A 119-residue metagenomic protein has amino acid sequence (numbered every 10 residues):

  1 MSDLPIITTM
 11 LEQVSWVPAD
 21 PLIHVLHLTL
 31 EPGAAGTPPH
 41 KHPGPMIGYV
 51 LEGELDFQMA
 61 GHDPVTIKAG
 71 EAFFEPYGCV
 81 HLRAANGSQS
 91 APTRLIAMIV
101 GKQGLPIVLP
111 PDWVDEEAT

Functional and structural regions predicted by a protein language model:
M1-H24, V108-T119: A short, N-terminal "cap"/entry segment at the start of jelly-roll beta-barrel domains of the cupin/DSBH fold
L11-Q13, G33-T37, H81-A85: A short, acidic/glycine-rich surface segment
V14, D56, A72, L95-A97 (+1 more regions): Extracytoplasmic low-complexity repetitive segments enriched in small/polar residues
P18-L22, L30-E31, A60-G78: Short acidic-glycine-tyrosine-enriched beta hairpin
D20-P21, G33-Y49: A short beta-loop-beta micro-motif enriched in histidine and acidic residues
P43-G61, E71: Glycine- and acidic-residue-biased ligand/ion/polar-headgroup-sensing regions
D63-P64, K68, Y77-L105: Ligand-binding loop in jelly-roll beta-barrel domains
